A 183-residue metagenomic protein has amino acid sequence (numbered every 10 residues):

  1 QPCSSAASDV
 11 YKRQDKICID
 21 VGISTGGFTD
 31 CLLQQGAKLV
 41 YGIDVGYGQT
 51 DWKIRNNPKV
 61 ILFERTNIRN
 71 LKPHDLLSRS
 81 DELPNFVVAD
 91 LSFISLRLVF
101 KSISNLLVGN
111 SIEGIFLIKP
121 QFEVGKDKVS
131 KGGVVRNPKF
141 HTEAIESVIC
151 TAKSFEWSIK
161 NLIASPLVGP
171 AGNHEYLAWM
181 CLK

Functional and structural regions predicted by a protein language model:
Q1-Y11: Single conserved hydrophobic/aromatic residue that forms the stacking wall/gate of nucleotide- or nucleobase-binding
Q14-S24: Conserved class I S-adenosyl-L-methionine
T25-G36: Conserved SAM-binding loop of SAM-dependent methyltransferases across substrates and taxa, primarily the Class I
K38-Y41: Short beta-strand element of Class I
I43, Y47-F86: S-adenosyl-L-methionine
I94-S102: A short, conserved alpha-helix within the catalytic core of class I
K101-I112: A short glycine-rich, Lys/Arg-flanked "PGG" loop and its adjoining helix->strand segment in the class I
P120-N137: Short, glycine-/aromatic-enriched active-site segment of Class I SAM-dependent methyltransferases
